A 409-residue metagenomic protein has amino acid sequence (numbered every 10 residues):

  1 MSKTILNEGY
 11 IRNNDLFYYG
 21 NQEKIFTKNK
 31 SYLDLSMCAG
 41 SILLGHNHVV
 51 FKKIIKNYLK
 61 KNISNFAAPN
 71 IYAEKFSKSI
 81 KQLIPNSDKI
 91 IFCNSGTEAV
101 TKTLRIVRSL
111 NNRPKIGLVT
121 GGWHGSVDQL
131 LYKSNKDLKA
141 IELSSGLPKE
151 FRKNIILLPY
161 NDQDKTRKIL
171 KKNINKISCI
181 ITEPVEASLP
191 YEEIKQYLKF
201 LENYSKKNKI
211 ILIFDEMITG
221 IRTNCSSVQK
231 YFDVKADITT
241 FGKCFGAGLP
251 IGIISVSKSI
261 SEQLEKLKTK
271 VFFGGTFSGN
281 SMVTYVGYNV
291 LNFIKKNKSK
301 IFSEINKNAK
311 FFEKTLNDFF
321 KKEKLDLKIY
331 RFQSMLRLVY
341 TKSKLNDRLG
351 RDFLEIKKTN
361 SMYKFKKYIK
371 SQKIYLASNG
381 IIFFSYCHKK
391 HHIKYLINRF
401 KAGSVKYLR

Functional and structural regions predicted by a protein language model:
M1-R409: Conserved N-terminal phosphate-binding loop of PLP-dependent enzymes in the Aspartate aminotransferase
